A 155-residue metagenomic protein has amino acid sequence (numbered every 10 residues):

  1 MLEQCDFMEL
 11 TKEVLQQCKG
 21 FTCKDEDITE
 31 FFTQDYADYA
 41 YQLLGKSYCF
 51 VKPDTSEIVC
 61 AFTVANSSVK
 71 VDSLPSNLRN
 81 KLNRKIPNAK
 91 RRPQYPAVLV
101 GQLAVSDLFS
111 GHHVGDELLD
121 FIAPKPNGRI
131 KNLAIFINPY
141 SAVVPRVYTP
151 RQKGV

Functional and structural regions predicted by a protein language model:
M1-Q42, S47: Short amphipathic alpha-helix that is part of the acyltransferase structural core
D35-D38, F121-R129: A generic secondary-structure signal
L43-F62, N77: Conserved beta-hairpin
G45-C49, A61, A97, Q102 (+1 more regions): Short hydrophobic/aromatic beta-strand element in the GNAT-like acyltransferase core that lines or flanks the acyl-donor
T63-Q102: Conserved acyl-donor/pantetheine-binding loop and adjacent beta-alpha core of acyl/acetyltransferases and related
G101-G111: A short, internal acetyl-CoA/4′-phosphopantetheine-binding micro-motif in the GNAT/acyltransferase core
G111-P124: Conserved acetyl-CoA-binding loop-helix of GNAT-fold acetyltransferases
K131-L133, P139-V155: Conserved active-site alpha-helix within GNAT-family acetyltransferase domains
